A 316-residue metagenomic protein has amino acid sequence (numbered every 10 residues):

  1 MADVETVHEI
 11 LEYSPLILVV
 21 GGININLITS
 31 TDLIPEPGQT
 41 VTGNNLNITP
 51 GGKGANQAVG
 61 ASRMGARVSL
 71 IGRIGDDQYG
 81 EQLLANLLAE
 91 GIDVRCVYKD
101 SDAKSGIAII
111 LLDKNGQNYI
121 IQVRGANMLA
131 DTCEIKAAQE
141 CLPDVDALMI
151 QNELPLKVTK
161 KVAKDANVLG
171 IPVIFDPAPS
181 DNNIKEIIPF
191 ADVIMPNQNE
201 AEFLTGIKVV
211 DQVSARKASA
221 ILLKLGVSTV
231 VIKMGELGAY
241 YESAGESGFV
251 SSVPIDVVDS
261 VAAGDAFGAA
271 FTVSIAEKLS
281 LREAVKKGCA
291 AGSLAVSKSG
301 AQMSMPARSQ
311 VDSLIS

Functional and structural regions predicted by a protein language model:
M1-R73, Q78-I92, V257-V258: Glycine-rich phosphate/adenosyl-contacting loop at the front of the ribokinase-like
A2-I17, D181-I187, Q212-S316: Conserved phosphate-binding/catalytic region of the ribokinase-like
A2-V4, G91, M128-C133, V173-P179: Short gly/ser/thr-rich secondary-structure transition/capping motifs
N45-L46, I71-D76, R95-S105, D176-A178 (+1 more regions): Beta-strand->loop->alpha-helix junctions that form or flank phosphate-binding loops in nucleotide-handling enzymes
A58-R67, L112, V273-K278: Alpha-helix C-terminal capping segments
R73, R95-D100, I110-A147, N152: Conserved phosphate-binding/catalytic loop of the ribokinase/pfkB sugar-kinase fold
A147-K217, E236-A239: Conserved beta-alpha-beta core of the PfkB/ribokinase-like small-molecule kinase fold
